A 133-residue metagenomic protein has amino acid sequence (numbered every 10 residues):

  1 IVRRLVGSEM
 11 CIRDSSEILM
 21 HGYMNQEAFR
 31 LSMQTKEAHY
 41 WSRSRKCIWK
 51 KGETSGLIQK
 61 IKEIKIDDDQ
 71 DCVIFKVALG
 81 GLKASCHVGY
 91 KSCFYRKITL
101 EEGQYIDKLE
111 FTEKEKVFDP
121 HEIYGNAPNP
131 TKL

Functional and structural regions predicted by a protein language model:
I1-G7, C11-I12: Single conserved hydrophobic/aromatic residue that forms the stacking wall/gate of nucleotide- or nucleobase-binding
R13, I18-L19, M24-L133: C-terminal binding/interaction regions
